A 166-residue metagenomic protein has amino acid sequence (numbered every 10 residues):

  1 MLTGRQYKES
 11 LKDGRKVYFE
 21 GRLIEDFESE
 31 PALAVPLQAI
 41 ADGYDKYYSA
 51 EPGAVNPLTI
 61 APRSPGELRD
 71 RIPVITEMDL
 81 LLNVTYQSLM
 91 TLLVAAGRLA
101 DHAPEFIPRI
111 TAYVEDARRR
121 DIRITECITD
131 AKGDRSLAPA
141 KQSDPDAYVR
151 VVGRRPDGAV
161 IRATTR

Functional and structural regions predicted by a protein language model:
M1-Y44: N-terminal-proximal low-complexity accessory segments that begin disordered and transition into the first
D26-F27, L68, G133-L137: Short active-site-adjacent helix-start/loop capping segments
P31-A34, P62-R69, P139-Q142: Glycine-rich loop at the start of a catalytic domain that most often binds anionic cofactors/ligands
A39-A41, K46-Y48, D146-R150: Short, surface-exposed linear patches
D45-T125: Internal helix-loop-helix
Y113-R166: Glycine-rich, Trp-frequent "lid" loop and neighboring beta-strands that shape and gate the flavin cofactor pocket
